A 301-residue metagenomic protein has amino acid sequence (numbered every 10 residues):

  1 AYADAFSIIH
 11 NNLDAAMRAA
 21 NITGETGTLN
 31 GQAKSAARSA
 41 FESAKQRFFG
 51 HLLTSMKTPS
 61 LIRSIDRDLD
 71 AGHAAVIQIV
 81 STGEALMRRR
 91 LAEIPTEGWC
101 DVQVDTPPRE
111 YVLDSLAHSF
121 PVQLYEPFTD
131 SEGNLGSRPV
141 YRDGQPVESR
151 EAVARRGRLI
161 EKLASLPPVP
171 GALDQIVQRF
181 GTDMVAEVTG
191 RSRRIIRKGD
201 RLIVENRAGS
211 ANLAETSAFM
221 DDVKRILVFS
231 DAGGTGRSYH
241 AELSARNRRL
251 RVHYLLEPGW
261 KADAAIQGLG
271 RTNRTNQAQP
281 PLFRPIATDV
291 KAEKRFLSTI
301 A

Functional and structural regions predicted by a protein language model:
A1-L91, R155-M184: Conserved helicase/translocase motor-coupling segment
A85-E93, E97-T299: Conserved RecA-like P-loop NTPase helicase motor core
